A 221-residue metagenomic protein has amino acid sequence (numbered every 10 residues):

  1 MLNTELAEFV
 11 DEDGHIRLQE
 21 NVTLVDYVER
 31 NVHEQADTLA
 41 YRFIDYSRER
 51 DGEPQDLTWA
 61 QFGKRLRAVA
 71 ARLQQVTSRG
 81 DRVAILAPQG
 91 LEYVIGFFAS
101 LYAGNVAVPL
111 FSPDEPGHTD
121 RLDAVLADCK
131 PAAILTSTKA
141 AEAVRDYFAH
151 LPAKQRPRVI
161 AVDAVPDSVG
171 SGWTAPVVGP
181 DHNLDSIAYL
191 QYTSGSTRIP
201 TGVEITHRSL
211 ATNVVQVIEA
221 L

Functional and structural regions predicted by a protein language model:
M1-L57, Q61-V76, A103, A149: N-lobe entry segment of adenylate-forming
A36-L39, V159-A161, D167-I199, E204 (+3 more regions): Conserved pre-ATP/AMP-binding loop-to-beta segment of ANL
D37-F98, D114-D123, T174, D181 (+1 more regions): Conserved AMP-binding/adenylate-forming core of the ANL superfamily
D81, V106, A132: Short acidic/polar active-site loop segments enriched in Thr and Asp
F98-P109, D128: Short hydrophobic alpha-helices that are characteristic scaffold elements of the AMP-binding
P113-Y147, V169-W173, N213-L221: Conserved ATP-dependent adenylate/AMP-binding module captured primarily in the ANL superfamily
K130-A132, A149-S168: Conserved helix-loop-beta element of the AMP-binding
